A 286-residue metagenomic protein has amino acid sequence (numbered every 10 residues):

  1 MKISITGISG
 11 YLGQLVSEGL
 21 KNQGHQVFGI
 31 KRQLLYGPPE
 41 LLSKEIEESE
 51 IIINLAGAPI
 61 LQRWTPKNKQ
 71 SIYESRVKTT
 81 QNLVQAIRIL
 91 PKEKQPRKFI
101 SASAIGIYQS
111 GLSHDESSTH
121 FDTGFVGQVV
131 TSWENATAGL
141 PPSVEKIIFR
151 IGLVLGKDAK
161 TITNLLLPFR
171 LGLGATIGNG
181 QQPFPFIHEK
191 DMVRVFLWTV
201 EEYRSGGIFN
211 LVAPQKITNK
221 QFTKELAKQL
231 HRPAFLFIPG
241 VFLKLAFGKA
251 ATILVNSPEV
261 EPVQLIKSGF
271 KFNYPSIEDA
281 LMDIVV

Functional and structural regions predicted by a protein language model:
I3-K21: N-terminal Rossmann NAD(P)H-binding glycine-rich loop of SDR-like oxidoreductase domains
L35-N82: NAD(P)H-binding glycine-rich loop region in Rossmannoid oxidoreductase-like domains and their noncatalytic homologs
Q81-T123: Conserved Rossmann-fold NAD(P)-dependent oxidoreductase catalytic core, especially the SDR/UDP-sugar
S103, N135-K157: Conserved beta-loop-beta element that borders a ligand/cofactor-binding pocket
S143, L155-N164, T199-F209: Glycine/proline-rich active-site loop of Rossmann-fold NAD(P)-dependent oxidoreductases
N164-I187, D191: A conserved pocket-lining segment of Rossmann-fold NAD(P)-dependent short-chain dehydrogenase/reductase
E202-K249, M282-V285: Mid/C-terminal beta-alpha module of Rossmann-like enzyme folds, strongest in SDR-family dehydrogenases/epimerases
T252-V286: C-terminal amphipathic/interface module of NAD(P)-dependent oxidoreductases and related NAD-binding regulators
